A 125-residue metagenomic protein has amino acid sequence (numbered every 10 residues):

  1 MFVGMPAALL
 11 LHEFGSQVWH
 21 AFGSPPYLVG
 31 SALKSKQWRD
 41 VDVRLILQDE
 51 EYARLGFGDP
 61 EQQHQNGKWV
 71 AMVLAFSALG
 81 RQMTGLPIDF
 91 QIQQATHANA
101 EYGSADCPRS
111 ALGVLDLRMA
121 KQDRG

Functional and structural regions predicted by a protein language model:
M1-L9, L28, K34, G56-D59 (+2 more regions): N-terminal regions immediately upstream of nucleotidyltransferase
M1-V29, W69-G80, L86: Helical scaffold of the NTase/Pol beta-like nucleotidyltransferase catalytic core
F14-V41, L45-G58: Active-site nucleotide-donor binding segment shared across nucleotidyl transfer reactions
D40-D42, D89, D116: Acidic side chains
E51-R54, V70-A71, D116-L117: Glycine-rich loops and low-complexity Gly/Arg-rich segments that provide flexible linkers or classic glycine-based
E61-H64: Charged, amphipathic alpha-helical segments and their flanking helix caps
N66-L112: Conserved catalytic core of two-metal-ion nucleotidyltransferases
